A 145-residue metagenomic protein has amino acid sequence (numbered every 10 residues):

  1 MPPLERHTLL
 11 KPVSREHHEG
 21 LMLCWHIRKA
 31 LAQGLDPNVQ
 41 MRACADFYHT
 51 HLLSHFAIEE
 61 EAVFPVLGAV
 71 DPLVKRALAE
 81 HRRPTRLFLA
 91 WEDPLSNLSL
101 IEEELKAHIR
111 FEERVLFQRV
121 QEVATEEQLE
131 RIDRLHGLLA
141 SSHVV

Functional and structural regions predicted by a protein language model:
M1-V145: Small-residue-biased structural context
